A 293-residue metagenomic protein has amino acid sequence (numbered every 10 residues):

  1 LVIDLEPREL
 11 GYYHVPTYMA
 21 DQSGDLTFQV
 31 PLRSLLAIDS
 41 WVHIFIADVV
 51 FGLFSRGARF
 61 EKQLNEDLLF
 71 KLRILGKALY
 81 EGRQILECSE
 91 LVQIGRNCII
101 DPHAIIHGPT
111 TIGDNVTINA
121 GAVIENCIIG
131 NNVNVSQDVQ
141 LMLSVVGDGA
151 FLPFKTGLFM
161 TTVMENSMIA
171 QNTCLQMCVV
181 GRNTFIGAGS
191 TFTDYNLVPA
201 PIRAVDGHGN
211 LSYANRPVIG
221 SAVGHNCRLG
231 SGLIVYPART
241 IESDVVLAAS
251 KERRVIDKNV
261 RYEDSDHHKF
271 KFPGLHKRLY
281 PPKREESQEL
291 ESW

Functional and structural regions predicted by a protein language model:
L1-I85, S89-E90, A238-R239, D244 (+2 more regions): Terminal amphipathic alpha-helical/low-complexity segments used for targeting or macromolecular assembly
S34, L141, L175: Short, flexible active-site loop motifs that bind/organize anionic cofactors or intermediates
V50-F51, G147, G181: Residue-level signal for well-ordered alpha-helical positions
L86-C88, I106, V123, C174 (+2 more regions): Short, solvent-exposed loop/turn positions at domain surfaces that link secondary-structure elements or cap domain
L91-Q93, T111, I128, V145 (+3 more regions): Residue-level "contact hotspot" at macromolecular interaction interfaces
G95-G157: Acidic, glycine-rich loop-and-beta core segments that form the ion-binding/anion-interacting portion of active sites
D138, L152-W293: Glycine-rich hexapeptide-repeat left-handed beta-helix
